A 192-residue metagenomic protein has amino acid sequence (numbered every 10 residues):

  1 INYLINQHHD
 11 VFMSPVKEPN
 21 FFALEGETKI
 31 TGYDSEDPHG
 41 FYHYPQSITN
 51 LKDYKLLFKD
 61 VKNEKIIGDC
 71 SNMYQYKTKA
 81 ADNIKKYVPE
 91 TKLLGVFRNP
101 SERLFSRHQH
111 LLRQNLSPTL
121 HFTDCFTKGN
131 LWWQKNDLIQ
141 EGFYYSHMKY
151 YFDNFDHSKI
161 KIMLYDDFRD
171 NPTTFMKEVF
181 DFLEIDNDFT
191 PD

Functional and structural regions predicted by a protein language model:
I1-K65, D69-S71, K86-T91, V96 (+2 more regions): PAPS-dependent sulfotransferase catalytic core
V16-K17, Y150-D192: The conserved 3'-phosphoadenosine-5'-phosphosulfate
Y44-I48, N72-T78, I139, D167-N171: Acidic-and-aromatic substrate-binding clefts and catalytic sites of carbohydrate-active enzymes
L51-K55, A81, M148-K149: Generic structural signal for well-ordered alpha-helices, preferentially at hydrophobic/aromatic core positions
D69-N72, F126-Q140, L164: Surface-exposed cleft-lining segments at the edges of enzyme active sites
Y74, P100-L104, R169, F189: Feature marks short, surface-exposed loop/turn motifs that line or immediately flank catalytic pockets and channel
K79-I84, T174-M176: Distinct, well-ordered alpha-helical segments
G142-S146: Short gly/Ser/Thr-rich phosphate-binding loop of adenylate-forming enzymes
